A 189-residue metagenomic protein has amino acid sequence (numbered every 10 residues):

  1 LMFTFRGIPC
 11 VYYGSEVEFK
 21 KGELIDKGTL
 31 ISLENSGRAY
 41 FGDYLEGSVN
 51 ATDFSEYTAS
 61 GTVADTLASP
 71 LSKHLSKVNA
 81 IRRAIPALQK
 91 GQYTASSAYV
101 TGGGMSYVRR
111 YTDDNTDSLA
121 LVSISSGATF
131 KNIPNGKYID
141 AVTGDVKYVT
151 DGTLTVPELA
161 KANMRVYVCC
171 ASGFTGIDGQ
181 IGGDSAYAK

Functional and structural regions predicted by a protein language model:
L1-N135, T143-G144: Loop/helix patches that line or flank the sugar-binding groove of alpha-linked glycan CAZymes
A120, T150-K189: C-terminal beta-strand-rich structural cap/linker in extracellular carbohydrate-active enzymes
